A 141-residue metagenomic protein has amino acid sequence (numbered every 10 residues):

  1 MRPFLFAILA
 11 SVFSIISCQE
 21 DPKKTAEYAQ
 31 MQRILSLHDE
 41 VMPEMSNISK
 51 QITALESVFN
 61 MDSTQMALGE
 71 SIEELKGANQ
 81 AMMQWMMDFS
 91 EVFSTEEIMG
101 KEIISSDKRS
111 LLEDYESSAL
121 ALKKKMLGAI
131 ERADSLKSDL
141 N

Functional and structural regions predicted by a protein language model:
M1-F4: Positively charged n-region of N-terminal signal peptides that target proteins for export
F6-L9, R132: Sec-dependent N-terminal signal peptides
S14-S17: C-terminal motif of bacterial Sec signal peptides marking the signal peptidase cleavage site
Q19-Q65: Immediate post-signal-peptide N-terminus of mature secreted/exported proteins
I34-L37, V41, M45, I104-N141: C-terminal amphipathic alpha-helix
E44-Q51, A78, W85, K125 (+1 more regions): Amphipathic, well-ordered alpha-helical segments in soluble domains
I52-S63, F89, F93-E96, G100 (+1 more regions): Secondary-structure edge/capping motif, primarily at the C-terminal ends of alpha-helices and the immediately following
L68-A119: Long, amphipathic, charge-rich alpha-helical segments that form helical bundles/coiled-coils
